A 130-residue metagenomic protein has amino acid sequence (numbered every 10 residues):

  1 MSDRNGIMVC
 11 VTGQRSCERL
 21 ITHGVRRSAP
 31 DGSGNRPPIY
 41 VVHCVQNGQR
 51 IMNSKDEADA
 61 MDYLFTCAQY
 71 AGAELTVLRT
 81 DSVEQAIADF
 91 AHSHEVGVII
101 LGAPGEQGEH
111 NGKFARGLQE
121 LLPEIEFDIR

Functional and structural regions predicted by a protein language model:
M1-K55, Q69: Small/aliphatic-rich secondary-structure junction motif
M8, P38-Y40, T76, I100 (+1 more regions): A structural signal for isolated positions on well-ordered beta-strands in alpha/beta enzyme cores
C10-Q14, T80, G102-E106: Structural motif
T22-G24, A86-F90, K113-G117: A short acidic, amphipathic alpha-helical/loop segment
S28, A68, A91, Q119-L122: A generic structural signal for well-ordered alpha-helical segments
S54-F65, G112: Short, surface-exposed alpha-helical segments at coil->helix boundaries
A71-V98, F127: Structural beta-alpha unit
G97-R130: Gly/Ser-rich helix-loop-strand patches that form or flank binding pockets for ribonucleotide-derived cofactors
